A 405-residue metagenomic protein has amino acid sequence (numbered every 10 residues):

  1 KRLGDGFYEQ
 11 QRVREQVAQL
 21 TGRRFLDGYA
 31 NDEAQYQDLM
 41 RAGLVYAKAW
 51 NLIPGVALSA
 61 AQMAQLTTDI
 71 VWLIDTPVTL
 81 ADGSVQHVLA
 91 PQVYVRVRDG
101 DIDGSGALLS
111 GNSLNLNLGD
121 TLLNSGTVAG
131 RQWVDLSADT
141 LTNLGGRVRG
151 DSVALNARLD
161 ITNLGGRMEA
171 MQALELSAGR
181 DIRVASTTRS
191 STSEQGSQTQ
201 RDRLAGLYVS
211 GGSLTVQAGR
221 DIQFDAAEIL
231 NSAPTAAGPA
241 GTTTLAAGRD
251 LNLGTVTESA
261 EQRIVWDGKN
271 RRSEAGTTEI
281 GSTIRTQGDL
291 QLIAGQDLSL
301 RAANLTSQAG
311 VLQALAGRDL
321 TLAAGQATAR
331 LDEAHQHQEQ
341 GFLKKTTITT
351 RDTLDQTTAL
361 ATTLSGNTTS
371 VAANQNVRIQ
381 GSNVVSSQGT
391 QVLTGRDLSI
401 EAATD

Functional and structural regions predicted by a protein language model:
K1-D405: Binding/recognition "hotspot" determinant
